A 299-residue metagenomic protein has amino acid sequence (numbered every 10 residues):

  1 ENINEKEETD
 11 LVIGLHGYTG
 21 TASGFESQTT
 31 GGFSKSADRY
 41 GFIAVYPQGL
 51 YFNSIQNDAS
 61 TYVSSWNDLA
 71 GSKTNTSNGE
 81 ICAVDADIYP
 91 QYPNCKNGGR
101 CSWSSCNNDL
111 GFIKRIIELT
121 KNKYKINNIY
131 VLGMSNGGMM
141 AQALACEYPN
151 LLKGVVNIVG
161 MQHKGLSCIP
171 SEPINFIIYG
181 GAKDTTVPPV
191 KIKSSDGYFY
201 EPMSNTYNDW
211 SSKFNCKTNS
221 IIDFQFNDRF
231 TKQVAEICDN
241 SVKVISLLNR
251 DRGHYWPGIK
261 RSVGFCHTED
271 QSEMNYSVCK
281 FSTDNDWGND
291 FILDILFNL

Functional and structural regions predicted by a protein language model:
E1-E7, L119, E236-C238: Short beta-strand-to-loop junctions in surface cap/lid or active-site-entrance loops
N2-L11, S171-P173: Proline/glycine-enriched tight loop/beta-turn segments at coil->beta junctions that connect or precede beta-strands
E7-Y130, A143, E147, G258-E273 (+1 more regions): Serine-hydrolase catalytic machinery in alpha/beta-hydrolase-like enzymes
I13-L15, I158, N249: Alpha/beta-hydrolase
L119-I174, T185: Primarily recognizes the serine-hydrolase "nucleophile elbow" in alpha/beta-hydrolase and SGNH/GDSL folds
I178-G180: Short beta-strand/loop motif that positions the catalytic acidic residue of the alpha/beta-hydrolase fold
K183-V187, G253-W256: Acidic catalytic loop of the alpha/beta-hydrolase fold
Y200, S204-L299: C-terminal catalytic-base region of ester-bond hydrolases, centering on the histidine of the charge-relay
